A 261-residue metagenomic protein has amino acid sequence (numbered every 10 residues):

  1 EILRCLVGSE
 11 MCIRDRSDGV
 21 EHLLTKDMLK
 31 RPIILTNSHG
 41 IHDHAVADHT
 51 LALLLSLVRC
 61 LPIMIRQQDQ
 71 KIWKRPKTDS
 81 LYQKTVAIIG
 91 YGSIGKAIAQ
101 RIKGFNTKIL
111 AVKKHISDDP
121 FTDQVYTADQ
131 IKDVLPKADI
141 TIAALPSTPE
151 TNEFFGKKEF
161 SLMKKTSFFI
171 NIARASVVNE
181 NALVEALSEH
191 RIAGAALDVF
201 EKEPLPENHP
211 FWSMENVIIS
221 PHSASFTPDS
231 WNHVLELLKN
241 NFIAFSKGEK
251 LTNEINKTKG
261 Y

Functional and structural regions predicted by a protein language model:
E1-G8, C12-I13: Single conserved hydrophobic/aromatic residue that forms the stacking wall/gate of nucleotide- or nucleobase-binding
I13, V86-I88: Hydrophobic Val/Ile/Leu positions in short beta-strands of Rossmann-like dinucleotide-binding domains
R16-S17, P32-I41, D129, A173: Short beta->alpha connector loops at strand-helix junctions that form conserved, small/polar/Pro-enriched
I33-T85, A97-Q100, G104, A111: Phosphate-binding beta-alpha-beta segment of Rossmann-like dinucleotide-binding domains, i.e., the NAD(P)
I34-H49, E203-Y261: C-terminal helix-to-coil terminal segments
Y91-G92: Glycine-rich Rossmann-fold phosphate-binding loop(s) that bind the pyrophosphate of adenine dinucleotide cofactors
G104-T122: NAD(P)-binding Rossmann-fold cofactor-contacting core
I116-P210: Rossmann-like adenosine-cofactor binding region
